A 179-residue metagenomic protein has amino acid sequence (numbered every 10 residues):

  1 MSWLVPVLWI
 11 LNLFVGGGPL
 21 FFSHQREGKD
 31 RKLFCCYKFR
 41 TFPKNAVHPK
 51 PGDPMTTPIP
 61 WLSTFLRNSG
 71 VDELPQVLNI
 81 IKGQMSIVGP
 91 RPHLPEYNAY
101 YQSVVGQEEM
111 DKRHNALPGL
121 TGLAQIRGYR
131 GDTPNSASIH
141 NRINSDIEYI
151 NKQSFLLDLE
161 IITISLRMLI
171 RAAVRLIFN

Functional and structural regions predicted by a protein language model:
M1-N45, N79, F155-N179: A hydrophobic, helix-centered structural microdomain
L8, F22-S23, P51, V88-P90 (+4 more regions): Short, hydrophobic secondary-structure boundary micro-motifs
N12, P43, Y101, V105 (+2 more regions): Hydrophobic aliphatic residues
F14, H24-E27, N79, M85 (+2 more regions): Short glycine- and Lys/Arg-enriched binding-loop motifs that mark or flank ligand-binding interfaces
G18-P19, M85-V88, P134, L169: A short hydrophobic/aromatic micro-motif that marks alpha-helical segments and, especially, helix-coil
F22-W61, T121-N144: Short, glycine-rich, amphipathic interfacial segments at transmembrane boundaries or analogous
M55-L117, I162-S165: A short, structured surface patch at a secondary-structure boundary
D111-N179: C-terminal terminal-structure detector
